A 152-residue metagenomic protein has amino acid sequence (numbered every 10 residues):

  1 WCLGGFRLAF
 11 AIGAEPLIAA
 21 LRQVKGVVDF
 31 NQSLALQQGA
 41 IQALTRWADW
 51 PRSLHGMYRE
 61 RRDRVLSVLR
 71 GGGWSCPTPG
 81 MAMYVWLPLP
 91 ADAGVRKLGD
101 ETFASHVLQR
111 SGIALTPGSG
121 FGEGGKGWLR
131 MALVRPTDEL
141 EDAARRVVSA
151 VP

Functional and structural regions predicted by a protein language model:
W1-P152: PLP-dependent class I/II
